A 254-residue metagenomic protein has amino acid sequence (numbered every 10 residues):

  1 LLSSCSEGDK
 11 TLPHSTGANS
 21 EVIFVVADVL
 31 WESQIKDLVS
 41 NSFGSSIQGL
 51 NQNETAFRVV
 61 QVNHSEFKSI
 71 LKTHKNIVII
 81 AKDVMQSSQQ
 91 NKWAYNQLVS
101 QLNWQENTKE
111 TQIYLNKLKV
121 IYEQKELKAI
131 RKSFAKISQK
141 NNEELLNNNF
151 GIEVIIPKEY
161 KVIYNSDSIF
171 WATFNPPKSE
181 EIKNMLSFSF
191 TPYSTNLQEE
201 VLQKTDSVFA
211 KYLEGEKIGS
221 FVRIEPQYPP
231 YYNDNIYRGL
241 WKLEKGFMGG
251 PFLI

Functional and structural regions predicted by a protein language model:
L2-S4: C-terminal motif of bacterial Sec signal peptides marking the signal peptidase cleavage site
E7-Y95, W104-E106, E110: Start-of-domain marker
D9-K10, G17, V29, P157-Y212 (+1 more regions): Secretory pathway targeting signatures of secreted, lumenal, and periplasmic proteins
G17, A135-Y164: N-terminal "mature-domain start" segment
V26-W31, I80-Q86, P176-K178, S189-Y193 (+1 more regions): Short, flexible beta-strand-to-coil junctions
G44, Q48, V120-E123, L127 (+1 more regions): Sec-exported extracytoplasmic/periplasmic mature domains
V62-Q105, A210-I254: Signature of long, low-cysteine stretches enriched in small and polar/charged residues
Y95-F134: Ser/Thr/Gly-rich flexible loops in soluble cytosolic domains mediating phosphotransfer, phosphorylation
